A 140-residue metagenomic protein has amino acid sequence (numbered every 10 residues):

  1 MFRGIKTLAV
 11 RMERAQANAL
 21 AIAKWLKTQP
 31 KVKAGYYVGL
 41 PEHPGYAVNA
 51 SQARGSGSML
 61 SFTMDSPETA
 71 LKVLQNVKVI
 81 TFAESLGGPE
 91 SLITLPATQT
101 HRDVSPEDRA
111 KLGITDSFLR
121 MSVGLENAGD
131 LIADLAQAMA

Functional and structural regions predicted by a protein language model:
M1-L60, S66: Structural motif of enzymes handling amino- and sulfur-group chemistry
M1-L8, P44, F82, P89 (+2 more regions): Glycine-rich, flexible loop/turn motifs
R11, E68, Q75, S91-A140: PLP-dependent enzyme catalytic core of the Aspartate aminotransferase-like
M12, S56-G87: Shared catalytic-loop signature of beta/alpha-barrel
A21, W25-Q29, K72, N76 (+1 more regions): Generic non-transmembrane alpha-helical segments
T28-K31, V79, S117: Glycine-centered tight turns that cap/initiate beta-strands
A34, P41, G87-P89, I93-P96: Positively charged, small/polar-rich N-terminal and surface patches that mediate targeting and assembly and bind
Q52-R54, S85, K111-I114: Solvent-exposed alpha-helices and their adjacent loops that cap or buttress functional pockets in soluble metabolic
